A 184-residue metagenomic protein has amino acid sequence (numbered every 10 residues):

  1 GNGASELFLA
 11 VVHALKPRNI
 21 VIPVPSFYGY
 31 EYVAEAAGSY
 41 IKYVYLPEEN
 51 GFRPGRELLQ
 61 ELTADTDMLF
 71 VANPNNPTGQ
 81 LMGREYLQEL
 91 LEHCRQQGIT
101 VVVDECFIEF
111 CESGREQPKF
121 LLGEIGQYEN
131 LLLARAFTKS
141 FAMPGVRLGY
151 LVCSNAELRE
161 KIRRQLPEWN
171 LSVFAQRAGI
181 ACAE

Functional and structural regions predicted by a protein language model:
G1, V44, A134: Hydrophobic residues at beta-strand termini and immediately following loops that shape nucleotide-binding pockets
N2, V24, N73, F110 (+1 more regions): Glycine-rich, N-terminal phosphate-binding loop of Rossmann-like dinucleotide-binding domains
G3, L9, P25, G79 (+2 more regions): Short N-terminal helix/helix-N-cap motif within the alpha/beta-hydrolase-1
E6, A10-V71: PLP-dependent aminotransferase-like
V11-A14, V33, S113, F137 (+1 more regions): Residue-level signal for well-ordered alpha-helical positions
E35, R53-D65, P77-V101, E105-S140: Active-site pre-lysine segment of PLP-dependent enzymes
A37, N130-E184: PLP-dependent aminotransferase class I/II
L69, V101-V102, L151: Hydrophobic positions in the central parallel beta-sheet of the AAA+
